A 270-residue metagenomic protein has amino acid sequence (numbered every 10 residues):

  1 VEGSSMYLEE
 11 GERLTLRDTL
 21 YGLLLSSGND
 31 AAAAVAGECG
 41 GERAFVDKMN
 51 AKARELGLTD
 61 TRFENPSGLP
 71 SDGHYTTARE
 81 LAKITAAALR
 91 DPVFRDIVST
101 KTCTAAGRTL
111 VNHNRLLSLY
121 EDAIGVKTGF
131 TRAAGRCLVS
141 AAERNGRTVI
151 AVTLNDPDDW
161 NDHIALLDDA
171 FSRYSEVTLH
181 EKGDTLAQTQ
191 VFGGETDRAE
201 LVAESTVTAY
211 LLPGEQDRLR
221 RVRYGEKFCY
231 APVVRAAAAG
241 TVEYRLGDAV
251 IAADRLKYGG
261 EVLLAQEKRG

Functional and structural regions predicted by a protein language model:
V1-R79, A88-P92: Active-site-adjacent loops and short helices of periplasmic peptidoglycan-processing enzymes
L58-T59, P70-Y75, R79-G270: Domain-terminus/edge residues, biased toward the C-terminal soluble/receptor-binding domains of extracytoplasmic
